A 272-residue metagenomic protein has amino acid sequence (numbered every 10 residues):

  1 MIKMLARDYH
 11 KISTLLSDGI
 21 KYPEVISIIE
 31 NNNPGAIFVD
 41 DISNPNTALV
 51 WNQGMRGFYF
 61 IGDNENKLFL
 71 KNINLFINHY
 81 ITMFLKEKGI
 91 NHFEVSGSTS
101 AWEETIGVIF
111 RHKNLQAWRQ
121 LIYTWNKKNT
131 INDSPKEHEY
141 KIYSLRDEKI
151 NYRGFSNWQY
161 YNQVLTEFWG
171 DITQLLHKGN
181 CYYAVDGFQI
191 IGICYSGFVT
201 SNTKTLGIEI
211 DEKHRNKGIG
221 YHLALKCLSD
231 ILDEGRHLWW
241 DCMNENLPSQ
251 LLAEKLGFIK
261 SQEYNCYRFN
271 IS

Functional and structural regions predicted by a protein language model:
M1-Y22, K128-D171: Short amphipathic alpha-helix that is part of the acyltransferase structural core
P34-W51, G179-G192: Conserved beta-hairpin
D41, P45, V50-N151: Acyl-donor-binding surface of acyltransferase catalytic domains
K67-I81, N216-S229, L251, K255: Conserved acetyl-CoA-binding loop-helix of GNAT-fold acetyltransferases
S100-N114, Y221, N244-Q262: Conserved active-site alpha-helix within GNAT-family acetyltransferase domains
W169-E212: A conserved beta-strand-loop-helix scaffold within acyl/acetyltransferase catalytic domains
I208, L238-C242: Conserved hydrophobic beta-strand within the GNAT/NAT acetyltransferase core sheet that lines the active-site cleft
Y264-R268: Catalytic phosphate/metal-binding cores of nucleic-acid and nucleotide-processing enzymes, i.e., regions that mediate
